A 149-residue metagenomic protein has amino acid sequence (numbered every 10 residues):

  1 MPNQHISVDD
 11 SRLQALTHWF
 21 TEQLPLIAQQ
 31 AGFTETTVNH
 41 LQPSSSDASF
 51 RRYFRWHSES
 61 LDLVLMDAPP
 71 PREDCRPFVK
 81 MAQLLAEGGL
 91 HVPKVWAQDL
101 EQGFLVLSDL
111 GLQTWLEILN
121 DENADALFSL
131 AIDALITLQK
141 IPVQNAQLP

Functional and structural regions predicted by a protein language model:
P2-T34: Juxta-kinase regulatory segment immediately upstream of eukaryotic protein kinase catalytic domains
H5-D9, Q42, N120, A124: Alpha-helix initiation/capping motif
D10, Q14, D47, D125-F128: Short, solvent-exposed loop/helix junctions and linker helices that flank or host conserved functional motifs
T21-A28, T36-N39, L65-A68, R76-K80: N-terminal start-of-chain detector that recognizes signal peptides and the immediate post-cleavage beginning
A28-V38, E59-S60, D121-E122: Short, glycine- and charge-enriched coil/turn segments that flank and shape catalytic ligand pockets
F33-F54, E73: ATP-binding glycine-rich phosphate-binding loop
F54-P149: ATP-binding pocket architecture of kinase catalytic cores
